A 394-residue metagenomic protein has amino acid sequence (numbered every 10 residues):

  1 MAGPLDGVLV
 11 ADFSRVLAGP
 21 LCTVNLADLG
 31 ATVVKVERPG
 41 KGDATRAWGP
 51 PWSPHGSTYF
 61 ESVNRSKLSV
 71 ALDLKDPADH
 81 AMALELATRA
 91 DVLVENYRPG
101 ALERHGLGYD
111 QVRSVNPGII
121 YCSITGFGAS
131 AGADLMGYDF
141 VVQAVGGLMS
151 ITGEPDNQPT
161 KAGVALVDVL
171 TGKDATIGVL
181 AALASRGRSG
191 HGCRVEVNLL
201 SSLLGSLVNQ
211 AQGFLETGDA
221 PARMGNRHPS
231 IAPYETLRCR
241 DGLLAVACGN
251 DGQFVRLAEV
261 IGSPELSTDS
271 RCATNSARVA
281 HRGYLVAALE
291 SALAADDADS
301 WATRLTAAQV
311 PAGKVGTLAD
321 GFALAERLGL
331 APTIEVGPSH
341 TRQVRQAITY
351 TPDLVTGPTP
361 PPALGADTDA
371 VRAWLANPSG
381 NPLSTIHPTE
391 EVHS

Functional and structural regions predicted by a protein language model:
M1-H191, A288, I334-V336, T359-A363 (+1 more regions): N-terminal helix-loop segment corresponding to the beta1-alpha1 unit of nucleotide/adenylate-binding folds
G40, G126-G128, L199-L204, D241-L243 (+2 more regions): Glycine-rich beta-alpha junction loops
F60, M224-P229, Y234-E235, P338-T341 (+1 more regions): Short Gly/Pro-enriched turn/cap motifs at secondary-structure boundaries
D156-V164, G187-L203, A222-P229, S270-A273: Conserved Rossmann-fold dehydrogenase catalytic segment
G172-G192, S206-E216, A258-E265: Oxidoreductase and adenylate-handling cofactor-binding alpha/beta cores
R227, A232-A308, A312, E390-H393: Aromatic-enriched alpha-helical interface/lid elements that frame and gate functional surfaces
D299, A307-P358: A glycine-rich dinucleotide-binding beta-alpha-beta segment and adjacent secondary-structure elements that constitute
